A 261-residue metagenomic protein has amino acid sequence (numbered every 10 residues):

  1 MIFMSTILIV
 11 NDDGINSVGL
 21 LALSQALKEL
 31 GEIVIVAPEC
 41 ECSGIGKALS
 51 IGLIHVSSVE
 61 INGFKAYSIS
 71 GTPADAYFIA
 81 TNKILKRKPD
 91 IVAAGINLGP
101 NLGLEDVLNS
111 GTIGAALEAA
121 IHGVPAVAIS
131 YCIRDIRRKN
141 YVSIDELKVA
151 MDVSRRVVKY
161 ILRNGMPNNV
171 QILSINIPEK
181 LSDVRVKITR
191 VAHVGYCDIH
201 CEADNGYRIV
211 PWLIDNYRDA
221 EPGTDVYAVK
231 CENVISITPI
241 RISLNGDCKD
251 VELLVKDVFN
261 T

Functional and structural regions predicted by a protein language model:
I7, V18-K83, R87-K88: A cross-family phosphate/adenosyl-ligand binding-site feature
I9-N16, L104-V107: Short, glycine-rich nucleotide/cofactor-binding loops
V10, V36-P38, A94-N97, A128-S130 (+2 more regions): Short beta-strand segments
D13-L21, G206: Short acidic, Gly/Ser-rich segments with clustered Asp/Glu that frequently serve as metal-coordination loops in enzyme
A80-K86, G114-P125: Alpha-helix C-terminal capping segments
V107-G114: Charged helix-capping and loop-helix junction motifs
A120-V142: Glycine-rich phosphate/pyrophosphate-binding loops and their adjacent beta-strand/loop elements at enzyme active sites
S143-D145, N164-T261: C-terminal accessory domains and tails appended to enzymatic cores
